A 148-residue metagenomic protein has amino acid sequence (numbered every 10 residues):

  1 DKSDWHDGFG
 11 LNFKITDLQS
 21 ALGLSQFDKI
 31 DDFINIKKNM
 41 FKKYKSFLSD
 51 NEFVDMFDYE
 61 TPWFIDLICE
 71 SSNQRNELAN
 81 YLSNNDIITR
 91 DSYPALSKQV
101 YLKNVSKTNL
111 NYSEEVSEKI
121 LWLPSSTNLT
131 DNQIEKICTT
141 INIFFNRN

Functional and structural regions predicted by a protein language model:
D1-N148: PLP-dependent aminotransferase class I/II
